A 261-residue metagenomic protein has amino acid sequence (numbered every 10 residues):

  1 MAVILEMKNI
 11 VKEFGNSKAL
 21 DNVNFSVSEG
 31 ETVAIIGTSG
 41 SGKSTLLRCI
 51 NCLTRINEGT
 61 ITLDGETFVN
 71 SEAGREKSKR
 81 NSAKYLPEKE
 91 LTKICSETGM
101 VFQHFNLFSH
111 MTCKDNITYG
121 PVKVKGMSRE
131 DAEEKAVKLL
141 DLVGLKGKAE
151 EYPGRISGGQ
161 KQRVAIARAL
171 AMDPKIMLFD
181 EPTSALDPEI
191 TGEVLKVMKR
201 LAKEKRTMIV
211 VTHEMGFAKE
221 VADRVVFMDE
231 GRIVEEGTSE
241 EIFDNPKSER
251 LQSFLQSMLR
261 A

Functional and structural regions predicted by a protein language model:
I36-T38: The feature captures the beta-strand-to-loop junction immediately N-terminal to the Walker
N51: Helix-to-loop junction immediately C-terminal to a conserved catalytic motif
E66-V69, R75-Y85, R129-K148: Conserved ABC ATPase "signature" region
M111-Y119: Short coil-to-helix segment of the ABC ATPase nucleotide-binding domain corresponding to the Q-loop/switch region
E151-G154, M172, E204: Conserved signature/switch motifs of ABC ATPase nucleotide-binding domains
M177-D180: Catalytic Walker B motif of ABC-type/P-loop ATPase nucleotide-binding domains
E236-G237: ABC ATPase "signature
